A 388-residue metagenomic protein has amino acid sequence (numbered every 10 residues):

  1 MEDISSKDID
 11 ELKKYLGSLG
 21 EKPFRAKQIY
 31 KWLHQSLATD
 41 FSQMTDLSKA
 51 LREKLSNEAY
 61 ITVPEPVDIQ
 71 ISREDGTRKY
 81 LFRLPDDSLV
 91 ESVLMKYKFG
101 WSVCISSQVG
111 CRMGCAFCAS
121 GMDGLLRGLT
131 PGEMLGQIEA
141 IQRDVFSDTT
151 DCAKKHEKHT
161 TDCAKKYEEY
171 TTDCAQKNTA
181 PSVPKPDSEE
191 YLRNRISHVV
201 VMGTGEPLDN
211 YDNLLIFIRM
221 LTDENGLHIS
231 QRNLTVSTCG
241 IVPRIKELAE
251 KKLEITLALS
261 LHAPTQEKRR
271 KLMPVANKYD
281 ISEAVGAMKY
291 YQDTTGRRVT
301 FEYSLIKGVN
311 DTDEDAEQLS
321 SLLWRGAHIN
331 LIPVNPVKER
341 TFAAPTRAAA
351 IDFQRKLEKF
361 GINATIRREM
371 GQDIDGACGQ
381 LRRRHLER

Functional and structural regions predicted by a protein language model:
M1-V90, K96-K98, F146-K154, D173 (+3 more regions): Auxiliary Fe-S-binding modules of radical SAM enzymes
E53-S56, I105, Y279: Generic detector of bulky aromatic hydrophobic side chains
S88-S92, K98-S106, M113-E254, T265-E267: Conserved Radical SAM active-site core
R143-D148, Y191-F360, A364: Conserved AdoMet/S-adenosylmethionine-binding subsite of the radical SAM
